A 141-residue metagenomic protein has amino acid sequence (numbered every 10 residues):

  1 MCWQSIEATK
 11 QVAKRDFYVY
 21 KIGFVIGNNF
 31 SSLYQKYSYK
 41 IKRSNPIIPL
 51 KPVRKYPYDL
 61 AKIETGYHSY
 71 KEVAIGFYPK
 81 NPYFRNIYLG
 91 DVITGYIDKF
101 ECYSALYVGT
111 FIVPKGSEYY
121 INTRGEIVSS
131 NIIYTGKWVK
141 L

Functional and structural regions predicted by a protein language model:
M1-T65, V73-L141: Conserved NAD+-utilizing ADP-ribose enzyme module
